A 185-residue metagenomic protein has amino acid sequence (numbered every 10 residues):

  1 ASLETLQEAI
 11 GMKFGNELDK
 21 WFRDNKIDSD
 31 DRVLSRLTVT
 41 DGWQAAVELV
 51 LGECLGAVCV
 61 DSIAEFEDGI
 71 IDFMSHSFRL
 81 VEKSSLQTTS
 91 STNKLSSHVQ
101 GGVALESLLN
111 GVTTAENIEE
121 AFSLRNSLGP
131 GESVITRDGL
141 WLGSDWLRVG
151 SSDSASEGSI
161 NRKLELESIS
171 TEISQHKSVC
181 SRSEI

Functional and structural regions predicted by a protein language model:
S2-S178: Hinge-like oligomerization/junction regions that interrupt long coiled-coil arms in large cytoskeletal
V179-I185: Extended alpha-helical coiled-coil "stalk/arm" regions that act as elongated linkers or oligomerization scaffolds
